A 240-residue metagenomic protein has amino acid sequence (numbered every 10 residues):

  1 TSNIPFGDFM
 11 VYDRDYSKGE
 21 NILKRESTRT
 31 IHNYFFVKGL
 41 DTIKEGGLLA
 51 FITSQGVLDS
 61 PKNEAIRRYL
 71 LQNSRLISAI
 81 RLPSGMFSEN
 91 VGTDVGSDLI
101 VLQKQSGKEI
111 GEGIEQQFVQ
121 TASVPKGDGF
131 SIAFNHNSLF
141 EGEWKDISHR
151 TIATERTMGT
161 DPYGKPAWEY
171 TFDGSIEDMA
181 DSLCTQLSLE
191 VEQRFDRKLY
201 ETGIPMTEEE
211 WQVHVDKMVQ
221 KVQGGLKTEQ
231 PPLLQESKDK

Functional and structural regions predicted by a protein language model:
T1: A conserved beta-strand element that flanks and buttresses the S-adenosyl-L-methionine
I4-Y34: Mobile active-site "lid"/loop adjacent to the S-adenosyl-L-methionine
F6-F9, G56-D59, G107-K108: Short acidic, S/G/P-rich loop/turn micro-motifs used as interaction or catalytic elements
G7, G127, L233-L234: Intrinsically disordered, low-complexity segments enriched in proline/serine/threonine
R25-S88, V95-L102: Conserved Class I SAM-dependent methyltransferase catalytic core
E89-H214, V222: Flexible, glycine-/basic-rich loop-and-beta segments that form/coincide with the SAM-dependent methyltransferase
T207, V222-K240: Charged, non-catalytic accessory extensions
M218: Phosphate/pyrophosphate-binding loops and the adjoining catalytic core of nucleotide-dependent enzymes
